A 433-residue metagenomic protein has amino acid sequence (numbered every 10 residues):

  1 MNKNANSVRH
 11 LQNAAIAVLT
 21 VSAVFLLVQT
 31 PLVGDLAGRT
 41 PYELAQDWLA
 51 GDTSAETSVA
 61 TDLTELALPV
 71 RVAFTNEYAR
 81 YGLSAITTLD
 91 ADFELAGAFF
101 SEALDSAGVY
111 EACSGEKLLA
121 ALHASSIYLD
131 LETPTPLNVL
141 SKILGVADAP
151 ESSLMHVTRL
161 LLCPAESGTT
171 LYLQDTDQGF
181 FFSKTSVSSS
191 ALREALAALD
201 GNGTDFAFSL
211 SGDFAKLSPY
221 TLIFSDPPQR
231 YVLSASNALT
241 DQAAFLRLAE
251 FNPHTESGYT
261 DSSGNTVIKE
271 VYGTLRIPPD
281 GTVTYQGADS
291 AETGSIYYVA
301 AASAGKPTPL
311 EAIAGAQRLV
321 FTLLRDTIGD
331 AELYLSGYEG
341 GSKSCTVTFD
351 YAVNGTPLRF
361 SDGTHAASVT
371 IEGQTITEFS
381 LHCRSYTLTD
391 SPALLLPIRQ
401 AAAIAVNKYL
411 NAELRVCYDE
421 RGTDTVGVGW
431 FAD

Functional and structural regions predicted by a protein language model:
M1-L11: Short, Lys/Arg-rich N-terminal segment immediately upstream of the first membrane anchor
K3-N4, V21-L310, D433: Preferential activation on post-signal-peptide N-terminal prodomains/segments of secreted or lumenal proteins
Q12-V21: Hydrophobic H-region at the start of alpha-helical membrane spans
A17, D148-S183, R193-N202, Q317 (+2 more regions): Zymogen propeptides/activation segments of proteases
A23-V24, A316-V320, V369: Short low-polarity hydrophobic stretches
T88-V109, G115, P228-A249, A300-S342 (+1 more regions): Short, non-transmembrane alpha-helical segments in secretory-pathway proteins
Q242-A288, G329-T375, L381-H382, L414-D433: Exposed beta-strand-loop-beta-strand "reactive/processing" segments of non-cytosolic proteins
L381-T389: Well-structured core secondary-structure elements of compact alpha/beta domains
